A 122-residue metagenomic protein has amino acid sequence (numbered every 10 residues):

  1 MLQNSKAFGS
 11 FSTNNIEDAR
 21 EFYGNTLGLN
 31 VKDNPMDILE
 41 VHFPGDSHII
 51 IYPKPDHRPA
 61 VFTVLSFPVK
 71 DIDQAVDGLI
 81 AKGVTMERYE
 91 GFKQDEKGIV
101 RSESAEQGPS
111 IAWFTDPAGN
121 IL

Functional and structural regions predicted by a protein language model:
M1-L2, F67, V76-L122: Vicinal oxygen chelate
M1-R20, H48, F62-L65: N-terminal beta-strand motif that seeds the catalytic metal site of vicinal oxygen chelate
F8-S10, I38, I111: A short, glycine- and basic residue-enriched loop/turn that sits immediately adjacent to a domain's principal
N15-I16, V69-D73: Helix N-cap motif at beta-to-alpha junctions
E17-N30: Amphipathic alpha-helical segments
F22, D73-G78: Short amphipathic alpha-helices within nucleic acid-binding modules
G24, L39-V41, V84, K93: A generic "structured core" feature
L29-K70, E87-R88, Q107, I121-L122: Conserved short beta-strand elements that form part of the metal-binding/catalytic scaffold of enzyme active sites
